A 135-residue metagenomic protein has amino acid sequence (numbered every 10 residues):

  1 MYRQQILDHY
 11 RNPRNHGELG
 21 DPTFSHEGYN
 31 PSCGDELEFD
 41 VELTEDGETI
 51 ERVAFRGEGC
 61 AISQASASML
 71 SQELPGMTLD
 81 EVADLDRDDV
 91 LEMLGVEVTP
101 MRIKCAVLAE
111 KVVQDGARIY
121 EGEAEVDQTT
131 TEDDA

Functional and structural regions predicted by a protein language model:
M1-D21, S25-H26, E51, M77-E81 (+1 more regions): C-terminal binding/interaction regions
E27-S32: Short Gly/Pro-enriched turn/cap motifs at secondary-structure boundaries
C33, G57-A65: Short, thiol/selenol-centered motifs that function as redox-active sites or metal-ligating centers
D35-E45: Short beta-strand elements
E42-T44, R56, P75: Solvent-exposed residues in well-ordered beta-strands and their adjoining turns, especially edge/terminal strands
T49-G57: Immediate flanking context of iron-sulfur cluster ligation sites
S66-G76: Alpha-helical support elements that line or immediately flank enzyme active sites and cofactor-binding pockets
